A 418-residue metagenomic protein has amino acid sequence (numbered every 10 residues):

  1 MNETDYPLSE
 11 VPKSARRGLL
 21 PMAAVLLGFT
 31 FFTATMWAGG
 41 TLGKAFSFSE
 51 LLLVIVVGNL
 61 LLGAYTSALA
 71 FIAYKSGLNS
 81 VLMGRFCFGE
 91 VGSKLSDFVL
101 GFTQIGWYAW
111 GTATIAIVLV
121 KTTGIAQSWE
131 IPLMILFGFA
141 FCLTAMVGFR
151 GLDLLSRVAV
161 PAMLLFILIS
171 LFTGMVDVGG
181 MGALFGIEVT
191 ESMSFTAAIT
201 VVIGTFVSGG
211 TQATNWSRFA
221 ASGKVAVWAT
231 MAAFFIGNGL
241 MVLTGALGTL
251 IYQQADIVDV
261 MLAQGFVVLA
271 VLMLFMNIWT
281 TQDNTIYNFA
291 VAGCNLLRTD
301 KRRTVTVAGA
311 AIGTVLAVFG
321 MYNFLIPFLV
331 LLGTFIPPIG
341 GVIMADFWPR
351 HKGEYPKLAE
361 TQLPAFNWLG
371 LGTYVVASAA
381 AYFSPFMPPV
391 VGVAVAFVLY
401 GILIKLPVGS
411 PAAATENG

Functional and structural regions predicted by a protein language model:
M1-S49, M193-I199, R218-W228, I404-G418: Membrane-interface "cap" regions at the ends of multi-pass membrane proteins
R16, G340-G418: C-terminal membrane-solvent junction of multi-pass transporters and transport-like membrane proteins
L19-M36, L171-D177, G186-G248, L262-D283 (+1 more regions): Hydrophobic, membrane-embedded alpha-helices of multi-pass small-molecule transporters
V25-F29, D97-G101, T112, T123-V147 (+4 more regions): Transmembrane alpha-helical segments of multi-pass small-molecule transport proteins
T41, A45, A70-F71, T114-G124 (+5 more regions): Membrane-water interface regions at transmembrane-helix termini and the short interhelical loops of multi-pass membrane
T41-F71, G92-K94, F234-F235: Extracellular loop-to-transmembrane helix junctions
S93-I125, W279-N295: Hydrophobic transmembrane alpha-helices that form the core helical bundles of multi-pass secondary transporters
P132-F137, F141-G174, V189, V227-F234 (+2 more regions): Membrane-interface loop-to-helix entry segments
